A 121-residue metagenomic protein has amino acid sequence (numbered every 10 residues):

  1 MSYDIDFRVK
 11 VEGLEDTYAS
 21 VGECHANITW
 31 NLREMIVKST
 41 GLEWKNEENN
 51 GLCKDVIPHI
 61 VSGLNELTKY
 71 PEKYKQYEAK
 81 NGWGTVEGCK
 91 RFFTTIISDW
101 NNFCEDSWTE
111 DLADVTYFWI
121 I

Functional and structural regions predicted by a protein language model:
M1-I121: Acidic (Asp/Glu-rich) sequence patches and key acidic residues that form negatively charged surfaces used
